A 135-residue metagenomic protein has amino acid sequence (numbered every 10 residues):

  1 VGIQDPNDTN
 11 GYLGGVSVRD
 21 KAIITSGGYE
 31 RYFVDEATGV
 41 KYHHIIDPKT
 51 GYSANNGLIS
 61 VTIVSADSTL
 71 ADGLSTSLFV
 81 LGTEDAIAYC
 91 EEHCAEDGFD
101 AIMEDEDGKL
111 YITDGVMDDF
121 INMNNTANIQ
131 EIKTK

Functional and structural regions predicted by a protein language model:
V1-K135: Mature catalytic core of soluble alpha/beta enzymes
